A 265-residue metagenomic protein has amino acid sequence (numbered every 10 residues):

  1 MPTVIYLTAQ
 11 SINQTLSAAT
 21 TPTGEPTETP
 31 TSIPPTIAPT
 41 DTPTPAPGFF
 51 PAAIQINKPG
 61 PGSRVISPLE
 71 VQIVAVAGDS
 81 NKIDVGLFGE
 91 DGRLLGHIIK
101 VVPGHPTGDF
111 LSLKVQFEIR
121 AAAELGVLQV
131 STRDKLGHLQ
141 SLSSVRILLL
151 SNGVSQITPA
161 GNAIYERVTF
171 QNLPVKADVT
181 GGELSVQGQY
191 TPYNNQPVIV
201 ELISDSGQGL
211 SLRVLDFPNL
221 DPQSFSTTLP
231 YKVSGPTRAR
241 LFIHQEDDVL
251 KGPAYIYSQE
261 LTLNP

Functional and structural regions predicted by a protein language model:
M1-P265: Intrinsically disordered, low-complexity Ser/Thr/Pro-rich tracts
